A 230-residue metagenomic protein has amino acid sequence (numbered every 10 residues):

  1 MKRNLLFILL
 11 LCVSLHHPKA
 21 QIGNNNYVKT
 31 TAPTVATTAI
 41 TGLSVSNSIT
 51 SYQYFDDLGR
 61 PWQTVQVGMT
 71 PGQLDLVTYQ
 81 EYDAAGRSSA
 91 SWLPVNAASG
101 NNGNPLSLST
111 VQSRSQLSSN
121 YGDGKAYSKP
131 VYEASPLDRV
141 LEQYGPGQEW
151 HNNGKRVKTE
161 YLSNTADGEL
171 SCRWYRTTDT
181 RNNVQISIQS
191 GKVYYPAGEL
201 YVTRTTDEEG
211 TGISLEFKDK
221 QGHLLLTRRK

Functional and structural regions predicted by a protein language model:
N4-L5, K19-K230: Beta-strand elements of repeat-based all-beta scaffolds
N4-V13: Sec-dependent N-terminal signal peptides
V13-K19: C-terminal segment of classical bacterial N-terminal signal peptides
